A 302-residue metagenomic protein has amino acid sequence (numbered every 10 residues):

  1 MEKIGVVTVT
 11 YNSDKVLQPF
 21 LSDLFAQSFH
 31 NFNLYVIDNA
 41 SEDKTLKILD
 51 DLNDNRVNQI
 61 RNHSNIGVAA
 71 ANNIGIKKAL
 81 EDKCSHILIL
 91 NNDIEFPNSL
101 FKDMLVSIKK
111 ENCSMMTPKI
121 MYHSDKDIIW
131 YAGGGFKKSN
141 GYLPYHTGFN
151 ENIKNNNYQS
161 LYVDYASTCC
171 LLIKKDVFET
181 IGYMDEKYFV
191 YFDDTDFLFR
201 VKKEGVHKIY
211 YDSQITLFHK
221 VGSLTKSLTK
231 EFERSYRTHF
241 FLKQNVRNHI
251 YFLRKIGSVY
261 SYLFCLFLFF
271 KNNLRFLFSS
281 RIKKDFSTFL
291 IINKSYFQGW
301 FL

Functional and structural regions predicted by a protein language model:
S22-N31: Short, acidic, metal-binding catalytic loop of nucleotide-sugar glycosyltransferases
D23, D38-K47, S64, I94: A conserved acidic beta->alpha catalytic loop
N62-D82: Glycine-rich, basic loop-to-helix element that forms the pyrophosphate-binding segment of sugar-nucleotide handling
K83-E95: Short beta-strand-to-loop acidic/aromatic patch adjacent to the donor-nucleotide binding site
E95-Y131, G135-S139: Conserved donor NDP-sugar-binding/catalytic core segment of glycosyltransferases
K137-D164: Short, flexible, basic/aromatic active-site loop/helix in glycosyltransferases
D164-I173, V177-Y183, K187-T216: A short, conserved alpha-helix in the catalytic core of glycosyltransferases
K203, H207-L290: Active-site-adjacent helix/loop segment of glycosyltransferases that harbors family-specific signature motifs
